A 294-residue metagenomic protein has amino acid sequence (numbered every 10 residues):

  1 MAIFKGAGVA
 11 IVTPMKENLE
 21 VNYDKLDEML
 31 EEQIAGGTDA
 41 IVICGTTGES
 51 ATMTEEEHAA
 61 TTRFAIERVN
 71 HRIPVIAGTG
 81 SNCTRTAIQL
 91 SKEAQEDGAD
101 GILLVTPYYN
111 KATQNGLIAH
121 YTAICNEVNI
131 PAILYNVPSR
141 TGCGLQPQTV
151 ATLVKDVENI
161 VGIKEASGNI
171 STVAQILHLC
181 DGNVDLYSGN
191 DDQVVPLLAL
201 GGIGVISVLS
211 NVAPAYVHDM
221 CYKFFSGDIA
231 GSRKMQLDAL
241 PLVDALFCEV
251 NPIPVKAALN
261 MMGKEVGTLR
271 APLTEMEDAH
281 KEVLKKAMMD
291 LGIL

Functional and structural regions predicted by a protein language model:
A2-I3, Q175-H178, L259: Catalytic cores of TIM-barrel enzymes
A2-V9, T13-G142, T152, L294: Active-site beta->alpha loop and helix N-cap motifs at the rims of alpha/beta catalytic domains
G6-P14, G36-T38, A199, I206-L294: C-terminal alpha-helical cap/extension of soluble enzyme domains
E17, Y23, E55, P147 (+2 more regions): Alpha-helix N-capping/helix-start residues
Y23, D27-L30, P147, K281-M288: Short, amphipathic alpha-helical "lid/cap" segments that border enzyme active or binding sites
L26, H58, T62, A87 (+8 more regions): A general structural signal for well-ordered alpha-helical segments in protein cores
N126-E127, R140-F247: Catalytic alpha/beta core domains of metabolic enzymes, predominantly
N136-V137, N159-I160, R270-A271: Glycine-rich phosphate-binding "P-loop"
